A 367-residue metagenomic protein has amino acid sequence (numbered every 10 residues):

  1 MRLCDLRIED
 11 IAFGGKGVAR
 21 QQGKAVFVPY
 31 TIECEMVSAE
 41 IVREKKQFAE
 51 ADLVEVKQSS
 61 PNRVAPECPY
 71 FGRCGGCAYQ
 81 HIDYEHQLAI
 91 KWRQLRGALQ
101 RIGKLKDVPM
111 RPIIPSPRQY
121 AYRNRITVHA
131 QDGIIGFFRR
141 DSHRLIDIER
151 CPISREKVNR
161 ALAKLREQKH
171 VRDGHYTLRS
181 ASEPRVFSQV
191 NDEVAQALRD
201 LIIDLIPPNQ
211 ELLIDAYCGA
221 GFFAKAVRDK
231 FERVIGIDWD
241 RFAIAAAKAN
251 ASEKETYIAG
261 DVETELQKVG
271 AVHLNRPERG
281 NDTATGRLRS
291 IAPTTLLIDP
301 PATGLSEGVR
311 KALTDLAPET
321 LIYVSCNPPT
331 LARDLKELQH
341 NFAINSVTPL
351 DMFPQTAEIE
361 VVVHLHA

Functional and structural regions predicted by a protein language model:
M1-Y70, S142: Terminal RNA-binding accessory module
R2-C4, F13, S154, Q168-A367: Rossmann-like S-adenosyl-L-methionine
I8-D10, R118-Y120, P354: Replace "in large, NTP-powered and nucleic-acid-processing enzymes" with "in large, NTP-powered factors and other
A19, C34, C77, N327 (+1 more regions): Residue-level signal for inorganic ion chemistry
T31-S38, R160-Q168: Short nucleic-acid-contacting surface segments enriched for D/E, G, S/T with interspersed K/R
S38-E40, T127, I214: Hydrophobic beta-strand signal
V54-P66, G72-R166: Extended interfacial segments that mediate partner engagement and assembly in macromolecular machines
